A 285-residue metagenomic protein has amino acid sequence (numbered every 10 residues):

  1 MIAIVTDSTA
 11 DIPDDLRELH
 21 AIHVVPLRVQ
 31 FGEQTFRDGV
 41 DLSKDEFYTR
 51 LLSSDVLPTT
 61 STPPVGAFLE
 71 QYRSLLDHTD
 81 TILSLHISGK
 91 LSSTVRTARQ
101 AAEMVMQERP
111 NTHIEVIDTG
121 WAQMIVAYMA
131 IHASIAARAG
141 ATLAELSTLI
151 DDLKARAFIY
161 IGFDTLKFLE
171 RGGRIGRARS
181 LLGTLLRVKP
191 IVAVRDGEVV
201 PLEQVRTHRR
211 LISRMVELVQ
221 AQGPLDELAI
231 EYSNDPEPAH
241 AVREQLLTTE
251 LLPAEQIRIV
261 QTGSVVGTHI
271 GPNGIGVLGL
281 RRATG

Functional and structural regions predicted by a protein language model:
M1-I2, T79: Local beta-strand N-terminus motif with an aromatic residue
I2-A67: N-terminal glycine-rich anion-binding loop in soluble enzyme alpha/beta folds
A3, T9-H23, R28, Q34 (+4 more regions): Mixed-charge interfacial surface used for oligomerization/domain docking and macromolecular partner engagement
S43-Y48, Y72, L76-D77, M104: A short glycine/small-residue-enriched secondary-structure motif
L51-L52, L76, A137, E170: Hydrophobic residues in alpha-helical segments
S53-Q100, L143, S147, K154: Glycine-rich phosphate- or other oxyanion-binding loops that anchor nucleotides, phosphorylated ligands
T59, S84, V116, A229-I230: Short catalytic-loop micro-motif centered on adjacent basic/acidic residues
